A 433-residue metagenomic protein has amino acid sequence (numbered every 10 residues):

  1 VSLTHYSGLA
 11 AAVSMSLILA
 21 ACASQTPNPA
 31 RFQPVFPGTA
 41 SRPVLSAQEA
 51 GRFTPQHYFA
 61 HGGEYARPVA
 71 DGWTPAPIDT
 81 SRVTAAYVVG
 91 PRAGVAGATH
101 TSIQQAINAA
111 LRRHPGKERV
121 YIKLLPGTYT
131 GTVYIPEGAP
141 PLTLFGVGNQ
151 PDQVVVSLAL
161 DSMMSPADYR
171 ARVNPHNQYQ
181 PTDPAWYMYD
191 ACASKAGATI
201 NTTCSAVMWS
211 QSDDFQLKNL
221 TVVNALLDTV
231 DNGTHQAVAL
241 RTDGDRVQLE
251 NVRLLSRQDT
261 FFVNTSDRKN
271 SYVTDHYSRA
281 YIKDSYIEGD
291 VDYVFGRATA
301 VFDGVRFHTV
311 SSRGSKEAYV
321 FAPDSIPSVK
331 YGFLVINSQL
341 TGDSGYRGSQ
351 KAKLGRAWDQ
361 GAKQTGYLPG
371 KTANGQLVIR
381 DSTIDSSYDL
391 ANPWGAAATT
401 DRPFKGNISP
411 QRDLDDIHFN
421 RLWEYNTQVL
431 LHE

Functional and structural regions predicted by a protein language model:
S2-A10: Bacterial N-terminal signal peptides that target proteins for export
A20-A21: C-terminal motif of bacterial Sec signal peptides marking the signal peptidase cleavage site
N28-E433: Sequence-level preference for short, compositionally simple segments enriched in small aliphatic or small polar residues
